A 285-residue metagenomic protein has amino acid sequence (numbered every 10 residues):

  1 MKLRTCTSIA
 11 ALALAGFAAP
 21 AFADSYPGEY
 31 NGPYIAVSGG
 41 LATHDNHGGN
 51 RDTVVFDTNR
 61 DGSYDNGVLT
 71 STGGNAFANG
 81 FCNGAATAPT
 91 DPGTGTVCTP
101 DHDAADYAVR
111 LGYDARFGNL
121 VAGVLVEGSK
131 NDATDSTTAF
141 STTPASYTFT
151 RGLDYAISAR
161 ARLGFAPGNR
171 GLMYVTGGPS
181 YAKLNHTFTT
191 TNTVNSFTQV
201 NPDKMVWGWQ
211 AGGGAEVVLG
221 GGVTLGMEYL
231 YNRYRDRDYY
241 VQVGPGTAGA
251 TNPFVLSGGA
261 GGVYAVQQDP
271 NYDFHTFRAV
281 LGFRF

Functional and structural regions predicted by a protein language model:
K2-F285: Gram-negative outer-membrane beta-barrel domains
